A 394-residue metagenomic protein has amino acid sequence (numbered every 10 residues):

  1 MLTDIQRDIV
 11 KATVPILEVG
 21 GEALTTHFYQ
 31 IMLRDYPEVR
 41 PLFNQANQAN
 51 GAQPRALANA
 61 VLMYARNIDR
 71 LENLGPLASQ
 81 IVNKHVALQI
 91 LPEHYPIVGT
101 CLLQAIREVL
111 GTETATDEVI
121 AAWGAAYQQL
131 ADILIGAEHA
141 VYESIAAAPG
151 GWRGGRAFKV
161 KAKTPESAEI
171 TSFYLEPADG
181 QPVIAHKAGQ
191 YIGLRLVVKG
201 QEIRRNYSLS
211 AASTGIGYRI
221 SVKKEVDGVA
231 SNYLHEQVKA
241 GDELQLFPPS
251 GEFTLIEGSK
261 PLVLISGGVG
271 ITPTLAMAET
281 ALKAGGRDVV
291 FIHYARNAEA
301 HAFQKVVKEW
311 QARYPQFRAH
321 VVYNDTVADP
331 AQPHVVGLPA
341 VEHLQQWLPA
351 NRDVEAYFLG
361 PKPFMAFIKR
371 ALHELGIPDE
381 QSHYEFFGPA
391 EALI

Functional and structural regions predicted by a protein language model:
M1-G154, A328: Globin-like tetrapyrrole-binding proteins
A148-E243, A295-N297, K308, V322-T326: Ferredoxin-reductase
G189, G270, P361: Short, conserved phosphate/pyrophosphate- and ester-handling motifs at nucleotide-, phospho-/glycolipid
P248-K260: A short, basic/flexible loop-to-alpha-helix module at the beginning of a structural domain
P261-T272: Short, glycine-rich nucleotide/cofactor-binding loops
I271-K283: Histidine-anchored nucleotide/phosphate-binding helix
V289-I394: Reductase modules of NAD(P)H-dependent flavoproteins
